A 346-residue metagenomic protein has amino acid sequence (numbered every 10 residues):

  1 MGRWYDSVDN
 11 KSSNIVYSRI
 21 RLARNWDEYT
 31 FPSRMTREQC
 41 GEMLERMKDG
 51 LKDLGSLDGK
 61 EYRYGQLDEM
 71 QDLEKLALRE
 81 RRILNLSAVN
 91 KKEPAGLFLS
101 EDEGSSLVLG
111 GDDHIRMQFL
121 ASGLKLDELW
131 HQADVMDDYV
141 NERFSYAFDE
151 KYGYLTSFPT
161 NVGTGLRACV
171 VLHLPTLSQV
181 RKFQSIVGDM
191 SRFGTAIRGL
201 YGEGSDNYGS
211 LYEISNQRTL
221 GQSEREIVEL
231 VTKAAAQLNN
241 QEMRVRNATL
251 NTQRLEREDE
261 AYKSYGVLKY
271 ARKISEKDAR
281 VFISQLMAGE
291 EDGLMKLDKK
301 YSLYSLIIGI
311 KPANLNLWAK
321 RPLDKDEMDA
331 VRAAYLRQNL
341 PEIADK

Functional and structural regions predicted by a protein language model:
M1-K151, L166, S178-V180, S185-V187 (+1 more regions): Long, Pro/Ser/Thr-rich low-complexity/intrinsically disordered regulatory tracts in eukaryotic proteins
G153-V170: Conserved phosphate/anionic-ligand binding catalytic regions in large, soluble enzymes, centered on
V170-T176: Alpha-helical support elements that line or immediately flank enzyme active sites and cofactor-binding pockets
